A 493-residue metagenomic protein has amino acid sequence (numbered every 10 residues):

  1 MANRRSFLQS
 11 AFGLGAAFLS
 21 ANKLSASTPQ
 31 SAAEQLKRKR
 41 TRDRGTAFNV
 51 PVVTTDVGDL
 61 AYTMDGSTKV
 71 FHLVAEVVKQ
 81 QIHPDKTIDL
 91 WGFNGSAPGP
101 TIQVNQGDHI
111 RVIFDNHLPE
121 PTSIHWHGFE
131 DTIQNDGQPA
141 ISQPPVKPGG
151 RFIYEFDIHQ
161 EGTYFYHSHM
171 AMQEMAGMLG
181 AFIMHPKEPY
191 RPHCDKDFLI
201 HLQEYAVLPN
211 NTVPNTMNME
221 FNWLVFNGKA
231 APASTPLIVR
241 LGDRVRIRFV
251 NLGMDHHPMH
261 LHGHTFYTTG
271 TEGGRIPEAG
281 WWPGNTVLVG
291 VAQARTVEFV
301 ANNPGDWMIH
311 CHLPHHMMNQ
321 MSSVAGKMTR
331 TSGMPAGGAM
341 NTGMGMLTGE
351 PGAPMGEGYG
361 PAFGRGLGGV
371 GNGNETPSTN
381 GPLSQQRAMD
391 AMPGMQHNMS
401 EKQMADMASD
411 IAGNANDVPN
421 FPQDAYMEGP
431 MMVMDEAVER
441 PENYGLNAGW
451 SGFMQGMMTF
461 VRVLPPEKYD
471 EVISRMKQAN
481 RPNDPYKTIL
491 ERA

Functional and structural regions predicted by a protein language model:
A2-A493: Copper-binding active sites and cupredoxin-like electron-transfer domains, recognizing His/Cys-rich ligand loops
